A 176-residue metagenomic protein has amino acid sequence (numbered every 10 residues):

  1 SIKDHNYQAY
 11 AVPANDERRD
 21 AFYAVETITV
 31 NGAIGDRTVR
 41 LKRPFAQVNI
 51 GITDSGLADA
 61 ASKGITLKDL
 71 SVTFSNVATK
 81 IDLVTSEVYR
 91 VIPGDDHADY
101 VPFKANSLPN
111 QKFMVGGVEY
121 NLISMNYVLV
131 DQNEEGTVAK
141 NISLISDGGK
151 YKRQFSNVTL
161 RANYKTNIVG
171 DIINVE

Functional and structural regions predicted by a protein language model:
S1-D4, L57-K165: Tryptophan-paired
S1-L57: Short, low-hydrophobicity acidic/polar segments
E26, N31, P102, G116-E119 (+1 more regions): N-terminal non-cleavable signal-anchor helices
T29-V30, I50-I52, N110, Y127 (+1 more regions): Residue-level detector of solvent-exposed, low-hydrophobicity positions
D36-T38, Q47-G51, S71, N141-S143 (+1 more regions): Beta-strand secondary-structure signal
R37-A46, L122-E134, G170-N174: Conserved "repeat-terminator" motif of extracellular CCP/Sushi domains
S55, Y164-E176: Acidic/polar, low-complexity intrinsically disordered N-terminal segments immediately downstream of a Sec signal
